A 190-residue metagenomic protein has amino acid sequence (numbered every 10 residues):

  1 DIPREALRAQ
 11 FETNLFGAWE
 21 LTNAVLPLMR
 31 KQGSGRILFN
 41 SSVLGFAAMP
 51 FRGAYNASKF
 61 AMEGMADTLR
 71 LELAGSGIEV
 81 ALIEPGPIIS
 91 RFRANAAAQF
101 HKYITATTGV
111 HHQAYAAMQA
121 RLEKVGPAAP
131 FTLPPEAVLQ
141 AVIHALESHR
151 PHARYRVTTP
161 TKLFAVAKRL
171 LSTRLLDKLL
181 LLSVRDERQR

Functional and structural regions predicted by a protein language model:
D1-R8: Substrate-binding pocket helix/loop in short-chain dehydrogenase/reductase
T22, S58-A61: Active-site helix of classical SDR
T22-N23, D67: A short, exposed helix-loop element centered on a Lys and neighboring polar residues
A24-G33: A short helix-coil junction within the Rossmann-fold of NAD(P)-dependent oxidoreductases
S42: Residue(s) in the substrate-gating loop at a strand-loop-helix junction that position the organic substrate next
A47-G53: Active-site loop immediately N-terminal to the catalytic Tyr-X3-Lys motif of short-chain dehydrogenase/reductase
G75-P127: C-terminal beta-strand-loop-alpha-helix "lid" module of Rossmann-like NAD(P)-dependent dehydrogenases
